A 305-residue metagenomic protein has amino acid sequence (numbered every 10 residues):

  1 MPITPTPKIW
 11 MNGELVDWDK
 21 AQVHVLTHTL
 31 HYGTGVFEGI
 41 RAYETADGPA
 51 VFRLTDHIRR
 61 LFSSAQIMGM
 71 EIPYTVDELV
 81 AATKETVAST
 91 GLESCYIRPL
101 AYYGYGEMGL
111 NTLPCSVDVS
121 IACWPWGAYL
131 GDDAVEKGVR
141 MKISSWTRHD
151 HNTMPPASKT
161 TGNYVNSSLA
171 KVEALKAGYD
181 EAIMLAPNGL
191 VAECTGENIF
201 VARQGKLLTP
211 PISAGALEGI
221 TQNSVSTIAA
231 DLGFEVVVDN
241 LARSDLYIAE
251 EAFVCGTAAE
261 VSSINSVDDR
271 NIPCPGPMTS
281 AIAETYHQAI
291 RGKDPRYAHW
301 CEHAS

Functional and structural regions predicted by a protein language model:
M1-Y74, E78-E85, S89, M108-S305: Helix-start/capping segments and mature chain N-termini
Y102-E107: Short, internal active-site loops enriched in acidic
